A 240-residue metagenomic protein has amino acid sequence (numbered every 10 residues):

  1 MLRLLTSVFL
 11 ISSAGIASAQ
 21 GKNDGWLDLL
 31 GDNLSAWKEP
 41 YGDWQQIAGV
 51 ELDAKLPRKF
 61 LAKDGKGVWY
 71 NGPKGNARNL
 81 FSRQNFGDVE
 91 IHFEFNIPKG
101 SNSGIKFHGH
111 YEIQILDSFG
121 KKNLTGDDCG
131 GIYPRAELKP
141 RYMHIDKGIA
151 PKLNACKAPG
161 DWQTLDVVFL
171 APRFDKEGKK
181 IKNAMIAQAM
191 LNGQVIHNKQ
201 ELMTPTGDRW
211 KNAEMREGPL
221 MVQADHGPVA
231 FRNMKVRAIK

Functional and structural regions predicted by a protein language model:
L4-S13: Sec-dependent N-terminal signal peptides
A19-K240: Carbohydrate-interacting regions of secretory-pathway proteins
